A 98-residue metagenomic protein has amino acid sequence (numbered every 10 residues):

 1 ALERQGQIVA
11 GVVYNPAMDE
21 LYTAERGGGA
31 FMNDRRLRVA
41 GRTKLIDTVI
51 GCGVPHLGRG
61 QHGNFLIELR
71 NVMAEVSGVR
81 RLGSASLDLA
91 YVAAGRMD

Functional and structural regions predicted by a protein language model:
A1-F31: DPxDG-like acidic metal-binding loop motif
I8, R36-R38: Short, solvent-exposed loop/turn motifs
L21, D34-R35, Q61: A short, polar/proline- and glycine-enriched secondary-structure boundary/capping micro-motif
E25, D34, C52-V54: Pocket-edge structural micro-motifs
R38-D98: An extended, acidic
